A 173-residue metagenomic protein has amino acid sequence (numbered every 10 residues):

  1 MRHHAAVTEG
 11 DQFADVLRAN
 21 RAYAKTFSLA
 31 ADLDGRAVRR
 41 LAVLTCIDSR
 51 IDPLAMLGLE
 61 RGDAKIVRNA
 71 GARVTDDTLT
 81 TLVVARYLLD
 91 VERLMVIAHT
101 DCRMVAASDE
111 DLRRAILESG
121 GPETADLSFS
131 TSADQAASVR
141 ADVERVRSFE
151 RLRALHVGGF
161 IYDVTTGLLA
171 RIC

Functional and structural regions predicted by a protein language model:
M1-A37, G71-D77, V84-L89, M104-C173: Divalent-metal-activated hydrolytic enzyme cores
K25-T26, L33-L59: N-terminal short beta-loop-beta anion/metal-coordinating cradle
V43, V67, V96, G167: Divalent metal-coordination and catalytic microenvironments
C46, N69, H99, Y162: Cofactor-binding loop segments of dinucleotide-utilizing enzymes, especially the Rossmann-like FAD- and NAD(P)+-binding
I47-R50, T100-M104: Gly/Ser/Thr-rich loops at beta-strand to alpha-helix junctions that form or flank small-molecule/cofactor-binding
G58-I66: Short helix-loop-beta junction
L89-H99: Ordered, amphipathic secondary-structure segments that act as subunit-interaction surfaces in large macromolecular
